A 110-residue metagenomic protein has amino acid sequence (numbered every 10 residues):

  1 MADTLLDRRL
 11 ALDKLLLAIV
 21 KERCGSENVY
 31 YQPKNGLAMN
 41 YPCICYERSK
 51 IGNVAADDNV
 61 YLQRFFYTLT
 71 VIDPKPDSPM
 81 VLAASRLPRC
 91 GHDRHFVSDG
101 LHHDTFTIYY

Functional and structural regions predicted by a protein language model:
M1-I51: Small/polar-rich, solvent-exposed N-terminal microdomains that initiate assembly or binding
L17, F66-R89: Short cationic/low-complexity microdomains
E22-Y31, T70, S85-H92: Charged, low-complexity, helix/coiled-coil-prone segments
V29-Y30, S78, T105: Signature of extracytoplasmic/envelope-associated structural regions
A38, N59-R64, S98-H102: A generic structural micro-feature
I51-D57: A short, acidic/glycine-rich surface segment
Q63-P74, H102-Y110: Oligomerization/assembly interface segments of phage tail-like spikes and tubes
L82-Y110: Acidic-leaning, charged glycine-interspersed low-complexity segments
